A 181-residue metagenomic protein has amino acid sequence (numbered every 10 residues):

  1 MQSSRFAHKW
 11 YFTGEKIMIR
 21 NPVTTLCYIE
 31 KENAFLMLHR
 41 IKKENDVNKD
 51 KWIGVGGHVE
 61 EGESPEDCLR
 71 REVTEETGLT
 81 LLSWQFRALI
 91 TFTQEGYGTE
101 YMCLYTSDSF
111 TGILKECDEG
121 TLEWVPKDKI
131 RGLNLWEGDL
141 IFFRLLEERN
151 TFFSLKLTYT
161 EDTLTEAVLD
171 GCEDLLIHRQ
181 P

Functional and structural regions predicted by a protein language model:
Q2, H8-Y11: Low-complexity, intrinsically disordered or signal/transmembrane-proximal segments
W10, G14-M37: Conserved N-terminal beta-strand and adjoining loop/helix that marks the start of the Nudix/MutT-like hydrolase domain
D46-D50: A conserved beta-turn-beta hairpin within the catalytic core of GNAT-like acetyltransferases that forms part
W52-H58: Short glycine-enriched, charge-decorated loop/helix-capping segments at active-site entrances that position
V59-L82, F92-L146, A167-P181: Unchanged
L146-E166: Short, active-site-adjacent segments that bind or coordinate small-molecule cofactors and metal centers
